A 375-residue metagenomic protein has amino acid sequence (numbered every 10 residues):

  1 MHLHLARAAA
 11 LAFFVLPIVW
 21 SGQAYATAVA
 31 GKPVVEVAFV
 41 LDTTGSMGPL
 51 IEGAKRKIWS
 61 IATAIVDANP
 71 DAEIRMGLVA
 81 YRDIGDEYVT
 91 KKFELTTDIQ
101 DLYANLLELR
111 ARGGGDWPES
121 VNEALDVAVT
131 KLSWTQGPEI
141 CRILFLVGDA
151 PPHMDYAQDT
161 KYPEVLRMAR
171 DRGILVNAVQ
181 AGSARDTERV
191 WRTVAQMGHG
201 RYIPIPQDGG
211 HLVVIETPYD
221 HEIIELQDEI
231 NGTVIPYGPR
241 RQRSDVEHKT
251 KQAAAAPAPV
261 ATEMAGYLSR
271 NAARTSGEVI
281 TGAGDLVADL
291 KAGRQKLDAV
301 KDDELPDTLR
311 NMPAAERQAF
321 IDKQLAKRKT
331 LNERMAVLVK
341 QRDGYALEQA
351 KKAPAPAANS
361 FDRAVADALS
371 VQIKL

Functional and structural regions predicted by a protein language model:
M1-L5: N-terminal secretory signal peptides that target proteins for export/translocation
A8-W20: Bacterial N-terminal signal peptides
S21-V213, T217-P218, D289-D302, T308-R310 (+3 more regions): Divalent cation-coordinating acidic motifs and surrounding scaffolds that mediate Ca2+/Mg2+/Mn2+/Zn2+-dependent binding
Y162-L166, R172-V176, A184-K291: Eukaryote-biased recognition of electropositive, low-complexity segments and basic polyanion/acidic-motif-binding
E304-L305, E316: A general alpha-helix detector
